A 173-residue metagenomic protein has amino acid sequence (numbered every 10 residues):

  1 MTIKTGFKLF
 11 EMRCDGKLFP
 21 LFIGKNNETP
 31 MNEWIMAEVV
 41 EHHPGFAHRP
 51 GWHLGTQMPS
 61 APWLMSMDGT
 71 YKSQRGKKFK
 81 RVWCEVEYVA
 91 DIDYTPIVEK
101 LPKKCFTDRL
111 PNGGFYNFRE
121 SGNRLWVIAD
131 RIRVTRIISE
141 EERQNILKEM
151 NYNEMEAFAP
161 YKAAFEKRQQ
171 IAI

Functional and structural regions predicted by a protein language model:
T2-A37, A61, G69-I173: Active-site and NAD+-binding cores of ADP-ribose-processing enzymes
H42-M67: Extended catalytic/binding region for NAD+/ADP-ribose chemistry, centered on the ART fold
